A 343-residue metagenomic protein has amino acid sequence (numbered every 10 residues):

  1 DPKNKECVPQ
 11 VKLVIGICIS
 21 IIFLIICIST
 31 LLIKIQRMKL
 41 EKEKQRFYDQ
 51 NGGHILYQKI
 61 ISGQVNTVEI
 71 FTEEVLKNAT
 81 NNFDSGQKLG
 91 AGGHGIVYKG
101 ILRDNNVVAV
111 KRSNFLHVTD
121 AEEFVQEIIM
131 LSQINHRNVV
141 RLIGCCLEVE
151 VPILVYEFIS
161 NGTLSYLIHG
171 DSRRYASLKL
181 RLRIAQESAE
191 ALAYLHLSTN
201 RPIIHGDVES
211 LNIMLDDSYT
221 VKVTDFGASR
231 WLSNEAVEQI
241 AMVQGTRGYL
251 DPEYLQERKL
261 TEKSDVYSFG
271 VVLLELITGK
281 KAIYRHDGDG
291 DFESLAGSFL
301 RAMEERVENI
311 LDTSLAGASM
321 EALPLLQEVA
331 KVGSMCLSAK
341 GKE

Functional and structural regions predicted by a protein language model:
D1-V11: Extracellular juxtamembrane "stalk/ectodomain stem" immediately N-terminal to a transmembrane helix in metazoan
P9-E343: Conserved eukaryotic protein kinase-like
